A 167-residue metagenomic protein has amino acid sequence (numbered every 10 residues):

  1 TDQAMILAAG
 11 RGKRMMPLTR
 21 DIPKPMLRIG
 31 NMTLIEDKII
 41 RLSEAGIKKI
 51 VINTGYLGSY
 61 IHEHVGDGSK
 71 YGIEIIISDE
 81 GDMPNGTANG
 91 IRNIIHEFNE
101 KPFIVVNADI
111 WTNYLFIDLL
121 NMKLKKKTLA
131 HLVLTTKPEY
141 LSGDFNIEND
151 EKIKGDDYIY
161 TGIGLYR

Functional and structural regions predicted by a protein language model:
T1-I6, R28, M32-N107, D118: Conserved N-terminal catalytic core of the sugar/cofactor nucleotidyltransferase
T1-T19, M26: N-proximal low-complexity "stem/linker" segments adjacent to membrane-targeting elements
R11, A108-I110: Active-site metal-binding loops of divalent metal-dependent hydrolases
G12, P23, G58-S59, P84 (+2 more regions): Alpha-helix N-cap/helix-start and coil->helix boundary motif
T19-D21, G46, I77-D79, G155-I159: Short glycine-enriched loop/turn motifs at secondary-structure junctions
K24-P25, G143: Extracytoplasmic/periplasmic beta-strand context in beta-sandwich domains, especially the cupredoxin/COX2 CuA-binding
T112-R167: Conserved core of the sugar-phosphate nucleotidyltransferase
